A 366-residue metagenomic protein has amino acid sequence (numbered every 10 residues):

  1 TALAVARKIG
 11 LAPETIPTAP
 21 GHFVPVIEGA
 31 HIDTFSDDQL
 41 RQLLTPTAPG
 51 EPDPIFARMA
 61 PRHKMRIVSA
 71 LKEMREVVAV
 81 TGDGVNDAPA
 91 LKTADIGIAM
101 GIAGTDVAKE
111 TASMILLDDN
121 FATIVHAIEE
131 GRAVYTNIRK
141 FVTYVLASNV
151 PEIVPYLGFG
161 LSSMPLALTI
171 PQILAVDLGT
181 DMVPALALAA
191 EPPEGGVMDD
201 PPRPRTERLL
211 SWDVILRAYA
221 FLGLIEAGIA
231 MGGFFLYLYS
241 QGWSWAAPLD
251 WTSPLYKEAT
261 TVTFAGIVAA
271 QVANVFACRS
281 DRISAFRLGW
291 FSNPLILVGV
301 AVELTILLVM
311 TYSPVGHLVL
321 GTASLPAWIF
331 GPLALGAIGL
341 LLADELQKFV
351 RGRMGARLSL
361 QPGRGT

Functional and structural regions predicted by a protein language model:
T1-A70, M74, A88, I102-A103 (+6 more regions): Cytosolic catalytic headpieces and adjacent flexible linkers of membrane translocases
T1-L11, N86, A90, P151-P155 (+2 more regions): Cytosolic catalytic regions of ATP/NTP-dependent phosphoryl-transfer enzymes
V5, I67-V68, A94, T111-A112 (+1 more regions): Short beta-alpha junctions and helix-cap segments that line functional grooves
I9-T18, M74-E76, A99-G101, L117-D118 (+3 more regions): Secondary-structure transition/capping motifs at alpha-helix termini and the adjoining loop/turn into the next element
L71-A79, D95: Short beta-strand/loop segments at the ligand-binding rim of alpha/beta enzyme cores
T81, L117, G179: Generic enzyme active-site microenvironment
G84-N149, A189-M198: Mg2+-dependent phosphoryl-transfer enzymes with acidic/Ser/Thr/Gly-rich catalytic loops
A127-T366: C-terminal transmembrane helices and immediately adjacent loops/tails of multi-pass membrane transport proteins
